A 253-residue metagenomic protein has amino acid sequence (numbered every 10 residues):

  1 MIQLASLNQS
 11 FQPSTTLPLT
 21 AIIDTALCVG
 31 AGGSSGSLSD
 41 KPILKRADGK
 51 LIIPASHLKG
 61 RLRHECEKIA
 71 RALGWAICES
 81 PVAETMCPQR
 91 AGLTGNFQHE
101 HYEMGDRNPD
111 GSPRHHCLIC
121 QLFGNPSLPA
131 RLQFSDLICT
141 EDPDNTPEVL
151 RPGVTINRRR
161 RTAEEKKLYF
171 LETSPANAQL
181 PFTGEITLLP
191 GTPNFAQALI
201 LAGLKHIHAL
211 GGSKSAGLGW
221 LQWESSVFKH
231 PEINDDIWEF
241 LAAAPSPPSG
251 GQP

Functional and structural regions predicted by a protein language model:
M1-G153, E172-P253: RNA-binding basic/glycine-rich loop and surface signature characteristic of RAMP-family CRISPR effectors
R151-R161: Short amphipathic alpha-helix segments
R161-Y169: Long insertion/accessory domains within large nucleic-acid-processing enzymes
